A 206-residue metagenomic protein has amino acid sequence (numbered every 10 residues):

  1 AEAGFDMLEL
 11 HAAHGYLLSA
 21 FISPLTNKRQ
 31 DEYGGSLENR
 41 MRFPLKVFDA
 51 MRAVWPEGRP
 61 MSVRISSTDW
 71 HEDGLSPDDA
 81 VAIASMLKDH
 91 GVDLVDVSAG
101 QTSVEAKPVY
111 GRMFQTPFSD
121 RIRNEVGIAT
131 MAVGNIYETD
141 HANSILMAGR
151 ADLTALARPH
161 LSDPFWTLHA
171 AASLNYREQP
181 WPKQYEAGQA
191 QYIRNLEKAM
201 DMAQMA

Functional and structural regions predicted by a protein language model:
A1-A206: Flavin-dependent oxidoreductase catalytic cores
